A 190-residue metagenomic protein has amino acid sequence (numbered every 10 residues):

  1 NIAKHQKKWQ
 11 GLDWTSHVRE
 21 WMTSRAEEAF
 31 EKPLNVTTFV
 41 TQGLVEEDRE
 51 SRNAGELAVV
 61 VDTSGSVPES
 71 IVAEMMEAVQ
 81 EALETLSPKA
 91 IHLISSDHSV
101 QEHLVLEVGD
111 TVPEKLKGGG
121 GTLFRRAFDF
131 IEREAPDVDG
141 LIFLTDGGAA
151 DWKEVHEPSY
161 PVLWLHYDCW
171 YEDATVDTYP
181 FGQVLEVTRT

Functional and structural regions predicted by a protein language model:
I2-A58, V67-S70: Acidic, polar low-complexity linker/tail segments
A3, V60, V112-L116: Residue-level detector of alpha-helix boundaries and kinks
K8, S64-G65, K117-T122: Short, exposed beta-strand "edge-strand" segments with a Pro/Gly-rich flavor and a Y/T-containing core
W14, I71, G120-F124: Phosphate/oxyanion-binding active-site loops and adjacent basic polyanion-contact surfaces
R25, E50-D110, A127-T145, A149 (+1 more regions): Von Willebrand factor
E31-N35, F39, L44, S99-L106 (+1 more regions): Generic preference for hydrophobic/aromatic residues in regular secondary structure cores
V108-T190: Von Willebrand factor type A / integrin I
